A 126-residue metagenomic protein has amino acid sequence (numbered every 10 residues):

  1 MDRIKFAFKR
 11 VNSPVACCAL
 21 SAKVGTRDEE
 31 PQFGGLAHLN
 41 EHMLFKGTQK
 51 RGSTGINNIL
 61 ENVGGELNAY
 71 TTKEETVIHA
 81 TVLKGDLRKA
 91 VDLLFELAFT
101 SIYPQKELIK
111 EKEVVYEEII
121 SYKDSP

Functional and structural regions predicted by a protein language model:
M1-I56: His/Glu-rich zincin catalytic helix
Q49, N58-P126: Acidic/histidine-enriched segments that form metal/cofactor-coordinating and catalytic pocket/exosite environments
